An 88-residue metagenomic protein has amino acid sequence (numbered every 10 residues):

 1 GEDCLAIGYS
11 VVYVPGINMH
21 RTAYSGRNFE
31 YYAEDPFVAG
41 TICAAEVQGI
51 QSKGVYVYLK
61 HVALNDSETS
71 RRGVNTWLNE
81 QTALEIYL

Functional and structural regions predicted by a protein language model:
G1-L88: Glycoside hydrolase catalytic-domain context in secreted enzymes
